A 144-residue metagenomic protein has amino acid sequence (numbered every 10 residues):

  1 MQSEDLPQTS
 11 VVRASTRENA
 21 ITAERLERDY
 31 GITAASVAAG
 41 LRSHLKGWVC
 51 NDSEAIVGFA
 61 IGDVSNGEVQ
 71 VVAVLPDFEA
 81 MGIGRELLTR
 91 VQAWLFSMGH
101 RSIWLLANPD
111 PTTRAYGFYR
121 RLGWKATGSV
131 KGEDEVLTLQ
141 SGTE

Functional and structural regions predicted by a protein language model:
S3, S10-V71, L75-D77, L88-R90 (+2 more regions): Acetyl-CoA-dependent GNAT
N51-S53, L139-G142: Active-site beta-strand termini and strand-to-loop segments that position acidic
L75-M81, P109-P111: Active-site acidic-Proline motif in GNAT/NAT acetyltransferases
A80-L88, H100: Glycine-rich acyl-CoA binding loop
R85, D110-G128: Conserved active-site alpha-helix within GNAT-family acetyltransferase domains
L95-N108: Conserved GNAT acetyl-CoA-binding A-motif
L105-A115, K131-E135, G142: Conserved beta-strand-loop-alpha-helix junction that forms the acyl-donor binding cleft
